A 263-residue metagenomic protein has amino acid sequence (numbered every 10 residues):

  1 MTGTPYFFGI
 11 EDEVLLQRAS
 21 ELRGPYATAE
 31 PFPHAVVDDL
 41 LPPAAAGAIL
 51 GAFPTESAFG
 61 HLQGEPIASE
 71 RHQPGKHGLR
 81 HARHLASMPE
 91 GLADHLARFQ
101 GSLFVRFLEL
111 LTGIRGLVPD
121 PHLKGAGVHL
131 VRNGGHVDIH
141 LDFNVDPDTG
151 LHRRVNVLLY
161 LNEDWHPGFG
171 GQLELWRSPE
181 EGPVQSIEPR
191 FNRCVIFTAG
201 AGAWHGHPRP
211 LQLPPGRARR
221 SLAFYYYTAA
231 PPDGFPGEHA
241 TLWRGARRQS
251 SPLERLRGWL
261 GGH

Functional and structural regions predicted by a protein language model:
M1-R23: N- or domain-start disorder-to-order transition segments that initiate the globular core
T2, G134, D142-R153, N162-H263: Catalytic core of Fe(II)/2-oxoglutarate
T4, L15, Q100-S102, S250: Polar helix-capping/helix-linker motif
R23-L111: Non-heme Fe(II)/2-oxoglutarate
D39, L130, P189: Conserved strand-loop elements at the edges of beta-sheets that form or border functional pockets
P54, R83-R153: Non-heme Fe(II) oxygenase catalytic core, chiefly the N-lobe of the double-stranded beta-helix
G60, S69-A82, L111-D120, K124 (+6 more regions): A structural signal for the main folded, soluble domain(s) of proteins
N156-L158: Eukaryotic charged/polar low-complexity linker/IDR segments
